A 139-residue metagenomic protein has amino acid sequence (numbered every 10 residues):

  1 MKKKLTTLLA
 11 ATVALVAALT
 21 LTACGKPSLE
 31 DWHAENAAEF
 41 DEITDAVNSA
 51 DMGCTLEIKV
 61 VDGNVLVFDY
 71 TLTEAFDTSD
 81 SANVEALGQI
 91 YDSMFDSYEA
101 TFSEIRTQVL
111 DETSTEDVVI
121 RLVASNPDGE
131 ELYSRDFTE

Functional and structural regions predicted by a protein language model:
M1-A11: Bacterial N-terminal signal peptides that target proteins for export
L19-A23: C-terminal motif of bacterial Sec signal peptides marking the signal peptidase cleavage site
G25-P27: Bacterial signal peptide processing site
H33-M52: Post-signal peptide N-terminal segment of mature Sec-exported envelope proteins
N48-T78: Short edge beta-strands and adjacent turn/loop segments
Y70-F76, A124-D128, D136-E139: A mature extracytoplasmic/lumenal domain signature
T78-Q108: Long, charged/polar, surface-exposed segments that mediate recognition or autoinhibition
D96-L132: A short amphipathic beta-strand at an alpha->beta junction
